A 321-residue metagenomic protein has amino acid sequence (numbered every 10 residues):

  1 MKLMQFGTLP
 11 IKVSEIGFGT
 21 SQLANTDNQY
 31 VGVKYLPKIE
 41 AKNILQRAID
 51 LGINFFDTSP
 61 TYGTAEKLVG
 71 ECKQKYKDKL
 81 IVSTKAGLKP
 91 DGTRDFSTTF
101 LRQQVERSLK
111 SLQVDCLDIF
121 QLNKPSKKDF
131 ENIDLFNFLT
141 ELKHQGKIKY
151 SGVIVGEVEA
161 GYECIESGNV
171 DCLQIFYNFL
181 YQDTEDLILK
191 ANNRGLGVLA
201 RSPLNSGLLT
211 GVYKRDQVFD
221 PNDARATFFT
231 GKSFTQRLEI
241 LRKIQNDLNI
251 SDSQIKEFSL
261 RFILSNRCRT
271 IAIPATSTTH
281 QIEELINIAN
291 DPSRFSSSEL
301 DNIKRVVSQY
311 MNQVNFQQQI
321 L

Functional and structural regions predicted by a protein language model:
M1-L80: N-terminal binding-site loop/beta-alpha segment at the start of enzyme catalytic domains that lines or forms
F6, F18, F56, V69 (+9 more regions): Conserved, mostly hydrophobic/aromatic
V33-R47, F96-L112, V155-E163: Short, acidic/polar
D50-I53, V114-L117, I148, V170 (+1 more regions): A structural motif
S59-K67, K89-R94, K127-E131, N178-D183: Acidic-and-aromatic substrate-binding clefts and catalytic sites of carbohydrate-active enzymes
K79-G92, F120-N123: A short, structured active-site edge motif that brings together acidic residues
L109-K128: Active-site groove signature of glycoside hydrolases
K127-I320: Beta/alpha (TIM)-barrel catalytic core signal, keyed to glycine-rich beta->alpha loops juxtaposed to Asp/Glu that bind
